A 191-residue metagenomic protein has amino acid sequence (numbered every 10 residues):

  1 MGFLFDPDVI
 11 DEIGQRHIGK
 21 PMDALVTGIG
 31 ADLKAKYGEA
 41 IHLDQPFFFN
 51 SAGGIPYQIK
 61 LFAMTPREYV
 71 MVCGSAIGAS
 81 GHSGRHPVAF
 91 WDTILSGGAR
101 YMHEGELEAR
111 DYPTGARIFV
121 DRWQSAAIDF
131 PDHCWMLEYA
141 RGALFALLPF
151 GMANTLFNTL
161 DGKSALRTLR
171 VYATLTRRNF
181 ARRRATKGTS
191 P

Functional and structural regions predicted by a protein language model:
G2-M64, L166, A173, A185-P191: A short, N-terminal "cap"/entry segment at the start of jelly-roll beta-barrel domains of the cupin/DSBH fold
Y69-R85, F119-Q124, A140-G142, L160: Conserved short histidine dyad/triad with adjacent acidic residue
P87-Y101: Short, conserved beta-strand element in jelly-roll/cupin
H103-F130: Short acidic-glycine-tyrosine-enriched beta hairpin
R122-P149: Ligand-binding loop in jelly-roll beta-barrel domains
A143-G188: Alpha-helical membrane-targeting segments
